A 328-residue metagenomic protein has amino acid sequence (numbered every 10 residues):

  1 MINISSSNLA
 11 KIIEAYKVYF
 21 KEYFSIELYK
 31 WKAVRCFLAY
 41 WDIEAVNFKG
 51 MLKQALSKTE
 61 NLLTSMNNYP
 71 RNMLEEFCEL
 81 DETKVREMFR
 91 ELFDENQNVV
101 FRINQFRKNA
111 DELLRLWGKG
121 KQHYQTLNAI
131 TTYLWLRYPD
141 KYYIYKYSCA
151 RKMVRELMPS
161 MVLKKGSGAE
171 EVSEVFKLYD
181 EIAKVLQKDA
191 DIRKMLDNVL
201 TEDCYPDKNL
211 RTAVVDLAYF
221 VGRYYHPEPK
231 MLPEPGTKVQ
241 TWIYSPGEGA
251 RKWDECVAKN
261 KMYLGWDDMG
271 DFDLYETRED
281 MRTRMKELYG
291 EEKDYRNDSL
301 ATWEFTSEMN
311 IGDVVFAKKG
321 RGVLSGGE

Functional and structural regions predicted by a protein language model:
M1-H123, P139-G236: An N-terminal alpha-helical hairpin/helix-loop-helix interaction module that forms a charged, gly/pro-flexible surface
I130-R137: Contiguous, well-ordered alpha-helical segments that form the cores/surfaces of helical PPI scaffolds
D140, E248-A250, V323: Short loop/turn segments at secondary-structure transitions that flank enzyme active sites
Y142-K146, E255, G326-E328: A short acidic (Asp/Glu
H226-E304: Compositionally biased, charged N-terminal/linker segments
E304-K319: Short coil-to-beta transition motif at edge beta-strands of beta-rich domains
V314, G322-E328: Short beta-strand-centered aromatic/proline hotspots
